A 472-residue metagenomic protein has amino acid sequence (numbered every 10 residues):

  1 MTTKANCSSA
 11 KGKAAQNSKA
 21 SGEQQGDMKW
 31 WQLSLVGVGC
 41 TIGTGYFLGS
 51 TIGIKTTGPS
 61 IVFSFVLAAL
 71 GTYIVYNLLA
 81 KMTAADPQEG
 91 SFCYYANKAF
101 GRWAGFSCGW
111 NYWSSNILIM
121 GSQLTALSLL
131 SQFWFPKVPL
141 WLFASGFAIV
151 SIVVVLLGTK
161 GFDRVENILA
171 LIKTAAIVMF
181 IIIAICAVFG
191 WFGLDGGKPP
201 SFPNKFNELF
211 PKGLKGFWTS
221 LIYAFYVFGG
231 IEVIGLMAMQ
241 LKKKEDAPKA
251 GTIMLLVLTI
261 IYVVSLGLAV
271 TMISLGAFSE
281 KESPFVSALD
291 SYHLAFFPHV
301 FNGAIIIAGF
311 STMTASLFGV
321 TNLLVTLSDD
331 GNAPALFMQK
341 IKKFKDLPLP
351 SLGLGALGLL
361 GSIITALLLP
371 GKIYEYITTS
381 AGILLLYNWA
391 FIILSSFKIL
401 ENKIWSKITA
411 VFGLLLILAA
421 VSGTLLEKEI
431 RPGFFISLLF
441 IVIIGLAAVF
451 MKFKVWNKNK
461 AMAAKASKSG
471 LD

Functional and structural regions predicted by a protein language model:
M1-G49, I54-T57, Y73-N77, E89 (+3 more regions): Membrane-interface "cap" regions at the ends of multi-pass membrane proteins
T3-K4, Q25-M28, L48-F143, M254-I260 (+1 more regions): Extracellular loop-to-transmembrane helix junctions
G12, N17-Q24, P139, A170-G303 (+1 more regions): Helix-loop-helix junctions that connect adjacent transmembrane segments in multi-pass membrane transporters
Y94-A96, F133, T252-T314, A333-A381: TM-loop-TM module centered on a large, flexible mid-protein loop between adjacent transmembrane helices in multi-pass
Y94-N97, L124-A144, A176, Q240-K244 (+3 more regions): Helix-loop-helix connectors at the membrane interface of multi-pass transporters/channels
N111-L124, V233-L241, P298-A335, T378-T379: Membrane-helix boundary/coupling elements in multi-pass transport proteins
W141-K198, G251-L256, G382-F391, N402-G413 (+1 more regions): Membrane-interface loop-to-helix entry segments
A187-V188, Y376, A381, L385 (+1 more regions): A generic transmembrane alpha-helix motif of multi-pass inner-membrane proteins
